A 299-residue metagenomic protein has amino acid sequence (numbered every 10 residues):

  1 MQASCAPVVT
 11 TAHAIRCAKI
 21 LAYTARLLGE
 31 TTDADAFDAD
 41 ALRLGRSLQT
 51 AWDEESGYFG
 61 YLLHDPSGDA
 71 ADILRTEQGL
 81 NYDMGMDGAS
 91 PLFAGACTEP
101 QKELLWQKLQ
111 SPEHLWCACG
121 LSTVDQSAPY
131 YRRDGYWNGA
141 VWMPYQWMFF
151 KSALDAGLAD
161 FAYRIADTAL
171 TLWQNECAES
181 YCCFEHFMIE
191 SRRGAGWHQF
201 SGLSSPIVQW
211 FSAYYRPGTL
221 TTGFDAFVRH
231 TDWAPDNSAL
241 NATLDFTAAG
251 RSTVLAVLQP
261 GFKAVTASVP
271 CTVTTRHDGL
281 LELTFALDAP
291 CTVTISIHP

Functional and structural regions predicted by a protein language model:
M1-V9, A39-R43, Q49-G60, D65 (+3 more regions): Active-site acid/base region of carbohydrate-active enzymes
I15, L21-A22, A34, A41 (+2 more regions): Heptad-repeat amphipathic alpha-helical coiled-coil interaction surface used for oligomerization/assembly
L21-F37, A156: Inter-helical turn/loop segments and adjacent helix faces that build the functional surface of alpha-helical bundle
E55, F59-D65, D69-P112, P129 (+1 more regions): C-terminal capping/lid segments that line or modulate ligand- or cofactor-binding pockets
D245-G261: Surface-exposed beta-strand/loop patches in extracellular or lumenal glycoproteins
K263-V269: Change to "...patches in solvent-exposed regions of secreted, membrane-anchored, or virion-exposed structural
H277-P299: C-terminal beta-strand-rich structural cap/linker in extracellular carbohydrate-active enzymes
